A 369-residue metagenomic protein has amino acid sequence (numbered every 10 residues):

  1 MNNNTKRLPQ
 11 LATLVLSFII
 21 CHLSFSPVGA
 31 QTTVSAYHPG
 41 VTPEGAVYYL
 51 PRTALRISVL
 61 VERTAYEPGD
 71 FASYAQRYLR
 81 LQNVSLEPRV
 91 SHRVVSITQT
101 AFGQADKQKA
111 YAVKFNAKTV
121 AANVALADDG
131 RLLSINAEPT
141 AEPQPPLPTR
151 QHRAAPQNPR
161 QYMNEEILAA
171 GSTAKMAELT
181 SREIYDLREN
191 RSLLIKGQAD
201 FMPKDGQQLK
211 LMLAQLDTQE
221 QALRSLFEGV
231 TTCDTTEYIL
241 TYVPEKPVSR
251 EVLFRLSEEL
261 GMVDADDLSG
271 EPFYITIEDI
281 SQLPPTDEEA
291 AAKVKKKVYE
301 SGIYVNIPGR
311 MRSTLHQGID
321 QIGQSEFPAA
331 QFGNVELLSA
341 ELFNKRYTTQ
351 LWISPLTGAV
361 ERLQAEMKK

Functional and structural regions predicted by a protein language model:
M1-P9: N-terminal secretory signal peptides that target proteins for export/translocation
T13-S24: Bacterial N-terminal signal peptides
S26-A30: Sec/Tat signal peptide C-region and signal peptidase I cleavage site
Q31-K369: N-terminal amphipathic/basic membrane-interacting segments and domains, especially the gasdermin N-terminal
